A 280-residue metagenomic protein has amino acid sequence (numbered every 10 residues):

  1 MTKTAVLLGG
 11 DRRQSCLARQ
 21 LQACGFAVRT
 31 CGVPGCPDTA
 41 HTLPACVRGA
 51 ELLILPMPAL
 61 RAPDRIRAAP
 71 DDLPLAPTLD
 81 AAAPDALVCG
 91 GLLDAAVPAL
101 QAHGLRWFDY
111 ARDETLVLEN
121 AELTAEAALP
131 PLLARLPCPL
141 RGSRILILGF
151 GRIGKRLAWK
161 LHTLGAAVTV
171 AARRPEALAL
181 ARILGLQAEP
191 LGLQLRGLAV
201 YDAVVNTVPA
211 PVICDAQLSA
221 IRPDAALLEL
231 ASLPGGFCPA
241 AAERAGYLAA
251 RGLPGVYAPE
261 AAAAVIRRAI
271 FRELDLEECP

Functional and structural regions predicted by a protein language model:
M1-T4, D85, R141-R144, D224: Phosphate-coordination loops involved in phosphoryl transfer and adenosine-cofactor binding
K3-P44: N-terminal glycine-/charge-rich "phosphate-binding" loop or analogous flexible N-terminal tail
V6-C16, L21, R141-H162: Glycine-rich adenosine-cofactor-binding loop
D11, P34, L92-D94, R173-R174 (+1 more regions): Residues in the short beta-alpha loop(s) of Rossmann-like NAD(P)-binding domains
C24-D38, L164-L184: NAD(P)-binding Rossmann-fold cofactor-contacting core
L55-R141, A269: Glycine/serine-rich phosphate-binding loop and adjoining beta1-alpha1 elements at the start of nucleotide-handling
P58-A62, D72-D85, A181-Y257: Rossmann-like adenosine-cofactor binding region
L87, G91-A111, A231-D275: Rossmann-fold NAD(P)-binding glycine/threonine-rich loop
